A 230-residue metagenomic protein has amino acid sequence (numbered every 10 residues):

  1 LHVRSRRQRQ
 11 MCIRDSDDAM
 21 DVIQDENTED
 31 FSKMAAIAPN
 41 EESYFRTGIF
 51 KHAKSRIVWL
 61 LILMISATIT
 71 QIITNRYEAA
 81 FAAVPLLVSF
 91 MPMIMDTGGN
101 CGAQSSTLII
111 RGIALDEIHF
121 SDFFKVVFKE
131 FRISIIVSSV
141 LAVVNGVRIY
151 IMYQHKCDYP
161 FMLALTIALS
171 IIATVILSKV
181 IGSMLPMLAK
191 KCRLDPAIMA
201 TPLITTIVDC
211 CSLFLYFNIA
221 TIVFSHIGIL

Functional and structural regions predicted by a protein language model:
L1-I13: Single conserved hydrophobic/aromatic residue that forms the stacking wall/gate of nucleotide- or nucleobase-binding
H2, A19-M20, F90, L203: Generic secretory/membrane-interface signal
R14-T28: Short beta->alpha transition motifs characteristic of CBS
E26-L177, M184-I207, I219-L230: Alpha-helical transmembrane segments and their membrane-interface boundaries that form or gate the permeation pathway
D209-L213: Hydrophobic transmembrane alpha-helices of multi-pass small-molecule transporters
